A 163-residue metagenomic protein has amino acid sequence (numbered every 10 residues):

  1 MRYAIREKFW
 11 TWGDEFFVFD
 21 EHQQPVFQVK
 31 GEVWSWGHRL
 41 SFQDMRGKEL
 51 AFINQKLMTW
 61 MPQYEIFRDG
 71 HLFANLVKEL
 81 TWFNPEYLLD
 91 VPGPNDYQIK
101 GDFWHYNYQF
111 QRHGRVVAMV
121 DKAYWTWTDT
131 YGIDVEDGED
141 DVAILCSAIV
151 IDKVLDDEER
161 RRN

Functional and structural regions predicted by a protein language model:
M1-N163: Intrinsically disordered, low-complexity proline/glycine-rich segments
